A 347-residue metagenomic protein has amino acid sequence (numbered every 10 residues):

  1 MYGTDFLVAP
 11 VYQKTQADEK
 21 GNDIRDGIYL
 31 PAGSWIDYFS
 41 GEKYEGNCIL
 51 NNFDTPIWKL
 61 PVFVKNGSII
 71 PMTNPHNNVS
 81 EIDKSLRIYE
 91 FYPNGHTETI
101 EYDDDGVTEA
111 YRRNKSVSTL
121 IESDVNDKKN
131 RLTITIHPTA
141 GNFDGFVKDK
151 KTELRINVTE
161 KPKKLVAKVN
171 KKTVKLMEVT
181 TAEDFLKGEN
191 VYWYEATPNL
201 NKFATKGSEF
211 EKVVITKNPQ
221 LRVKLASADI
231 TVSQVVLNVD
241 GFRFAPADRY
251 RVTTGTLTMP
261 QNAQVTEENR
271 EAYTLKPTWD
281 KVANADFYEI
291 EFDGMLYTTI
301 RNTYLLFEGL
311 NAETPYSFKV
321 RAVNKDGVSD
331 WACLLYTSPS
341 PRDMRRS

Functional and structural regions predicted by a protein language model:
M1-T133, H137-K161, T216-N218, V232: Catalytic core of carbohydrate-active enzymes
I49-I88, E183-T253: C-terminal beta-strand-rich structural cap/linker in extracellular carbohydrate-active enzymes
T274-V282: Conserved aromatic anchor
Y288-I290: Short beta-strand elements bearing conserved aromatic residues within extracellular beta-rich modules
L296-N302: Short beta-strand segments within Ig-like beta-sandwich modules, predominantly Fibronectin type-III
L305-E308: Hydrophobic core positions of the immunoglobulin-like beta-sandwich fold
L310-D326: Beta-strand-rich modules
Y336-D343: Conserved small/polar residues in nucleotide/adenosyl-binding loops
